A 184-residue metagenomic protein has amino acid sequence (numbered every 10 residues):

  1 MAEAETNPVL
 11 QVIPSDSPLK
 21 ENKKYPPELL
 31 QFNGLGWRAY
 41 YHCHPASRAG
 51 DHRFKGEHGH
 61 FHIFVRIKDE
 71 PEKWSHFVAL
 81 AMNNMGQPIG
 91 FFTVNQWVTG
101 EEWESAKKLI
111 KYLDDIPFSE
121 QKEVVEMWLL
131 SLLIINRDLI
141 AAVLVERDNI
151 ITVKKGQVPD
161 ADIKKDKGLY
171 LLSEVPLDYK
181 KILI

Functional and structural regions predicted by a protein language model:
M1-F32: N-terminal domain-onset segments
N7, N22, N33, N83-N84 (+3 more regions): Detector for Asparagine
V12, N33, G50-K55, M85 (+4 more regions): Low-complexity, charged, repeat-rich alpha-helical/coil interaction segments
E28-F92: Aromatic- and glycine-enriched beta-alpha-beta binding-site module
R38-A39, I110, G168: Intrinsically disordered, low-complexity segments enriched in small/polar residues
R66-I134: An exposed acidic His-Trp-rich patch
V125-I184: Long, compositionally biased interface segments
